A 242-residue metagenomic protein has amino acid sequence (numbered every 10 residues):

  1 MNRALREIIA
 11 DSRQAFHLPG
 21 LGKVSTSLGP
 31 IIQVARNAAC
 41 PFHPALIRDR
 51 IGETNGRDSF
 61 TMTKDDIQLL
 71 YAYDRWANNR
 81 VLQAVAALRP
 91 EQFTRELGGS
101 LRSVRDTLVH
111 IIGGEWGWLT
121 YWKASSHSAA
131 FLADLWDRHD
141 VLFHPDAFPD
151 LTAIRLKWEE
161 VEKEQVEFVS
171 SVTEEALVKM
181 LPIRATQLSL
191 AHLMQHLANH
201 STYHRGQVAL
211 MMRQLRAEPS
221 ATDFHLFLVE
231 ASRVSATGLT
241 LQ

Functional and structural regions predicted by a protein language model:
M1-A15: Extreme N-terminal basic, low-complexity initiation segments that serve as generic localization/processing leaders
Q14-H17, Q33, H43: Low-complexity, intrinsically disordered or signal/transmembrane-proximal segments
H17, S25-T26: Intrinsic disorder/low-complexity segments
R50-T61: Short, Lys/Arg-enriched N-terminal segments with co-localized hydrophobic residues within the first ~10-30 amino acids
F60-T63, I112-I183, R216-Q242: Short, helix-capping/interhelical loops that line the mouth of catalytic, cofactor-, or ligand-binding pockets
T63-L88, D106-S125: Alpha-helical bundle segments that constitute or directly flank the non-heme di-iron/ferroxidase center
Y73, N199-G206, R213: Alpha-helix capping/hinge segments and adjacent helical runs
